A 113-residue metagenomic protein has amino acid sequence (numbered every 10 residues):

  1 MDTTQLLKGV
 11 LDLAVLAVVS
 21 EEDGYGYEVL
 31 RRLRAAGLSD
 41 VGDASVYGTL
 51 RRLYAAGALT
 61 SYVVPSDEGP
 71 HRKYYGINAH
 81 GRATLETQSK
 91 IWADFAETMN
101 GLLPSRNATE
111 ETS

Functional and structural regions predicted by a protein language model:
M1-L11, V18, H71, Q88 (+2 more regions): Intrinsically disordered, low-complexity serine/threonine- and proline-rich regulatory segments
T3-Y47: N-terminal helix-turn-helix DNA-binding core of bacterial DNA-binding proteins
R34, Y54-A55: Alpha-helix C-terminal capping/helix-coil junction sites
Y47-Y54: Short, hydrophobic-biased segments on the C-terminal half of alpha helices that form "recognition helices"
A56-E68, G76: Beta-hairpin "wing" of winged helix-turn-helix
H71-S89: Basic, amphipathic "hinge/linker" alpha-helix immediately C-terminal to the N-terminal HTH DNA-binding motif
A83-S113: Amphipathic alpha-helical dimerization/coiled-coil segments that flank or bridge DNA-binding/regulatory modules
